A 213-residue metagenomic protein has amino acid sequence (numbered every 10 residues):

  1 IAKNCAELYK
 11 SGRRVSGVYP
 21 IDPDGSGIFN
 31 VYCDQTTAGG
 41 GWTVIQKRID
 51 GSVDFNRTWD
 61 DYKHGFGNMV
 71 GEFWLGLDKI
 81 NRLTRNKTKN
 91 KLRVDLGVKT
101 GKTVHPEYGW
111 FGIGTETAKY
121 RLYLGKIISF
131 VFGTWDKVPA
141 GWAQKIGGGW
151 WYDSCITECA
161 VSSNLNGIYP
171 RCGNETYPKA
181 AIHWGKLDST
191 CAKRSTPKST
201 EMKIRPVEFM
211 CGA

Functional and structural regions predicted by a protein language model:
I1-A213: Mature extracellular or lumenal effector domains of secreted proteins and single-pass membrane receptors/adhesion
